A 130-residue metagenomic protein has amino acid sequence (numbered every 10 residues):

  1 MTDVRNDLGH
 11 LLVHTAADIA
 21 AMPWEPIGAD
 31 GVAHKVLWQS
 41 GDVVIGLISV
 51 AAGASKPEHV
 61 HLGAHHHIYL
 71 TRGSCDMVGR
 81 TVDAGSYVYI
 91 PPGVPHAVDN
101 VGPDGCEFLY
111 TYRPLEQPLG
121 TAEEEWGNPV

Functional and structural regions predicted by a protein language model:
M1-D42, E123-V130: A short, N-terminal "cap"/entry segment at the start of jelly-roll beta-barrel domains of the cupin/DSBH fold
D3-N6, A97, V101-V130: Double-stranded beta-helix
I27-G31, W38-H61, P92-P95: Conserved short histidine dyad/triad with adjacent acidic residue
A51-G53, D76, T111-R113: Solvent-exposed residues in well-ordered beta-strands and their adjoining turns, especially edge/terminal strands
L62-M77: Glycine- and acidic-residue-biased ligand/ion/polar-headgroup-sensing regions
M77-A97: Short acidic-glycine-tyrosine-enriched beta hairpin
